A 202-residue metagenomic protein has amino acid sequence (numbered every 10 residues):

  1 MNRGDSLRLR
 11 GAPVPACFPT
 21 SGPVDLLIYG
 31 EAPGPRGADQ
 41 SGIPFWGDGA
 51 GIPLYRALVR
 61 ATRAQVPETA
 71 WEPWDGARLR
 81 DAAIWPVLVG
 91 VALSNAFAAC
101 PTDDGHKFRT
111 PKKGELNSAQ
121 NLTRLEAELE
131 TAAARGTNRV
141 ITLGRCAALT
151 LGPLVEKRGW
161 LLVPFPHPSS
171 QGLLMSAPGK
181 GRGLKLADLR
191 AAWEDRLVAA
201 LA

Functional and structural regions predicted by a protein language model:
M1-R139, C146-G152, S170-L173, G183: A polyanion-binding, active-site-adjacent surface
L125, R145-L151, L186-A202: Charged, low-complexity C-terminal accessory regions
K157-R196: Short, flexible loop segments at boundaries between secondary-structure elements
